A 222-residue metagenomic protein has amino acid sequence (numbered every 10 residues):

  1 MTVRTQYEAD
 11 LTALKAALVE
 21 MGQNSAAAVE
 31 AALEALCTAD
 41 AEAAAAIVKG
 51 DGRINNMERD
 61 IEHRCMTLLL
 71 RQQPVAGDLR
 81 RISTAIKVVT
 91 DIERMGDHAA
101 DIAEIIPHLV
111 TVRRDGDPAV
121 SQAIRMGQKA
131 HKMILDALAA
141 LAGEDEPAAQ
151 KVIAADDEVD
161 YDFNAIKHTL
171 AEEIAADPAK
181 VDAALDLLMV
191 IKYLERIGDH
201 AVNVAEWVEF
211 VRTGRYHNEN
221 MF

Functional and structural regions predicted by a protein language model:
M1-F222: Cytosolic, long alpha-helical scaffolding segments
